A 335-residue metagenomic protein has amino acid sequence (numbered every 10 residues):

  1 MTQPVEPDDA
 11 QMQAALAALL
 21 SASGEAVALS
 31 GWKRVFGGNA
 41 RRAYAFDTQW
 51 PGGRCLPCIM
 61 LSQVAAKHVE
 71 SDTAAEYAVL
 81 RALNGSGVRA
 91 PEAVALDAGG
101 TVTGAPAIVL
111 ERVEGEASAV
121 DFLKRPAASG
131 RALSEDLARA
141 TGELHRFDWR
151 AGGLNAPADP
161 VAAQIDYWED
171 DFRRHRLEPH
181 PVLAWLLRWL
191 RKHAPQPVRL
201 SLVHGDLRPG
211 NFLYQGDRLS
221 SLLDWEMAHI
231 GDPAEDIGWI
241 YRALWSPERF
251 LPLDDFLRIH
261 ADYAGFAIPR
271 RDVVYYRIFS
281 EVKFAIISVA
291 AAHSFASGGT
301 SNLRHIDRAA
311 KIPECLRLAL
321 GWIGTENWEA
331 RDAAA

Functional and structural regions predicted by a protein language model:
M1-E25: Juxta-kinase regulatory segment immediately upstream of eukaryotic protein kinase catalytic domains
P4, L253, F284-A335: ATP/Mg2+ or Mg2+-diphosphate-binding catalytic cores that bind nucleotide phosphates or diphosphates via glycine-rich
K33-L186, P195-R199: ATP-binding pocket architecture of kinase catalytic cores
L200-L202, S220: Conserved protein kinase catalytic-loop anchor
L202-H204, P209: Catalytic-loop of the protein kinase fold
L223-A228: Activation of the activation-loop gatekeeper triad in protein kinase-fold domains
A234-A267, F279-G298, C315-L318: Active-site activation/catalytic loop segments of kinase-like enzymes and analogous catalytic loops in related
